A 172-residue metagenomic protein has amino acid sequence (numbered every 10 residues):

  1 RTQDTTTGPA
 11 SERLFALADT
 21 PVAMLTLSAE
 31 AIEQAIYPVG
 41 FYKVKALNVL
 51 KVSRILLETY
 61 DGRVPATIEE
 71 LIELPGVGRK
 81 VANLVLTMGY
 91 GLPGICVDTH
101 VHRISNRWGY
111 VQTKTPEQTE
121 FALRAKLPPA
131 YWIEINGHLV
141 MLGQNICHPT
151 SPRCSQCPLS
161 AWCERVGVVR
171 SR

Functional and structural regions predicted by a protein language model:
R1-R172: Catalytic cores of DNA base-excision repair glycosylases
